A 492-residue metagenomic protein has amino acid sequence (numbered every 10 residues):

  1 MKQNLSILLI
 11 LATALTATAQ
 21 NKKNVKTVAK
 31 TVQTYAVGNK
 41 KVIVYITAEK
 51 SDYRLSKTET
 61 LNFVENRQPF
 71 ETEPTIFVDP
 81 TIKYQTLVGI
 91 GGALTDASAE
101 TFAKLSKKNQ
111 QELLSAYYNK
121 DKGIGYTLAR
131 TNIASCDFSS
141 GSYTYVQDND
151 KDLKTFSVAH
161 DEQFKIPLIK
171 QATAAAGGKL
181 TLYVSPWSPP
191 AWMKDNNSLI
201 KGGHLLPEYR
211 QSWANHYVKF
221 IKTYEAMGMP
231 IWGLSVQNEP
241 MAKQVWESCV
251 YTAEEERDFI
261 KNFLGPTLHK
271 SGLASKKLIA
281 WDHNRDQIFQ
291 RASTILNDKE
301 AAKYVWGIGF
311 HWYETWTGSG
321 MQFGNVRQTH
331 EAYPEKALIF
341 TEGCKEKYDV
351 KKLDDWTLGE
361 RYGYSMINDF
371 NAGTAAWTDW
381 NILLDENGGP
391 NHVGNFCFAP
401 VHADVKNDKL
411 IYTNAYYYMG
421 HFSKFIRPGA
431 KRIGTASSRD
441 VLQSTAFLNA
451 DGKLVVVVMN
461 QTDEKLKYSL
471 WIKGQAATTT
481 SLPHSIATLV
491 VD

Functional and structural regions predicted by a protein language model:
M1-T31: Bacterial Sec-dependent N-terminal signal peptides
L55-I231, T252, N262: N-terminal catalytic cores of secreted or lumenal carbohydrate-active enzymes
F70-D79, I166-L168, K219, N262-F263 (+4 more regions): Alpha-helical scaffolding within the catalytic cores of extracellular/periplasmic polymer-degrading hydrolases
G92, G125, L182, L234 (+6 more regions): Conserved, mostly hydrophobic/aromatic
S212-G233, P240-K347: Active-site neighborhood of glycoside hydrolase catalytic domains
A337-Y418, G434-S437: Aromatic/acidic polysaccharide-binding cleft in carbohydrate-active enzymes
K424, T435-K473, H484: Carbohydrate-binding surface patches
T480-D492: C-terminal beta-strand-rich structural cap/linker in extracellular carbohydrate-active enzymes
